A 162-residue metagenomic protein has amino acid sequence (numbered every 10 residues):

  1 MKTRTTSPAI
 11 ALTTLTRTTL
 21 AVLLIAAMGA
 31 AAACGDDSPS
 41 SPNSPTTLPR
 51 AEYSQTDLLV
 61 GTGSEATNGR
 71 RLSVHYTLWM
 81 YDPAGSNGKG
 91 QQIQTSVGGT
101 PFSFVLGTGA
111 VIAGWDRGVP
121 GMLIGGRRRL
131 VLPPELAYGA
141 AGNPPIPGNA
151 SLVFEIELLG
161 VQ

Functional and structural regions predicted by a protein language model:
K2-Q162: Cross-family detector of peptidyl-prolyl cis-trans isomerase
